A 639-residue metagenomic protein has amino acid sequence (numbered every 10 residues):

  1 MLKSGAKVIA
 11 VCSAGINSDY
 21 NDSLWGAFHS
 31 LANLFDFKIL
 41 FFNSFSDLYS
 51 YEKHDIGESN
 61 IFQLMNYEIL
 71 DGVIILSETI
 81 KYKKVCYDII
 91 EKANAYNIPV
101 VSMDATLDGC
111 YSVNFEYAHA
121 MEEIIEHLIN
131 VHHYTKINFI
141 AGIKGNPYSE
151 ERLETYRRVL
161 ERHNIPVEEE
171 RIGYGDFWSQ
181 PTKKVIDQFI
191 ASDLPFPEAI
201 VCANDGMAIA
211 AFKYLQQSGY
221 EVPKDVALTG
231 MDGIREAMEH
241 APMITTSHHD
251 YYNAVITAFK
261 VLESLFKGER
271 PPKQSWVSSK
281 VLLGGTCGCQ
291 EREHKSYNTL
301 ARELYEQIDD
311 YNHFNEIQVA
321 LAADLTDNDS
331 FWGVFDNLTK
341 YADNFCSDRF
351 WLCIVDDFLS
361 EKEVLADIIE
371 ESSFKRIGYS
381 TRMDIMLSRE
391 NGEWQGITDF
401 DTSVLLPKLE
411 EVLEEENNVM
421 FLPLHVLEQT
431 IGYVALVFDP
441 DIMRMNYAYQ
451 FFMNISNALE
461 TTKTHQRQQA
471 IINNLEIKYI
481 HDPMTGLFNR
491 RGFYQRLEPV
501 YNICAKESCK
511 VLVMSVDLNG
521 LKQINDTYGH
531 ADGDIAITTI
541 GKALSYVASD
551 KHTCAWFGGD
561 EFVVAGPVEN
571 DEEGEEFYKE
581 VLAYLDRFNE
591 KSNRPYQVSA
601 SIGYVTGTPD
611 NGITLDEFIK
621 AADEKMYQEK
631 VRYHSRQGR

Functional and structural regions predicted by a protein language model:
M1-A320, D324, N328: Bacterial carbohydrate/catabolite-sensing allosteric modules
Y297, H530, E575-L582, D586 (+2 more regions): Catalytic-core segments of nucleotide cyclases and related cyclic-nucleotide turnover enzymes
F314, D327, I431-P483, R491-N502 (+2 more regions): Signal-transducing coiled-coil linker helices
D324-S372: Helix-loop-beta substructure at the N-terminus of cytosolic sensory domains that couple signal/ligand detection
D367-E415: Regulatory sensory and allosteric helical modules in signal-transduction proteins and certain transcription factors
E416-H425: A short, aliphatic-rich beta-strand micro-motif
N489-L512, N519-Y546, A555-G559, V563-V564 (+3 more regions): Conserved long alpha-helical elements within nucleotide-processing catalytic cores of c-di-GMP signaling and class III
H552-F557, Y596: A short pre-motif secondary-structure segment
